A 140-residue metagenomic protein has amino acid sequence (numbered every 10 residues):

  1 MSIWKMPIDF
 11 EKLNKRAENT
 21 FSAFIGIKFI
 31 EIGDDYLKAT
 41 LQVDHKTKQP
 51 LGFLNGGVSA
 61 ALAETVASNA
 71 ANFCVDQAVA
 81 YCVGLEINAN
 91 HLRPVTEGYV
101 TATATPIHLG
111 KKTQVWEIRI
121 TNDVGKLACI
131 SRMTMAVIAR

Functional and structural regions predicted by a protein language model:
M1-R140: Terminal targeting signals and extreme-terminal segments of soluble enzymes
